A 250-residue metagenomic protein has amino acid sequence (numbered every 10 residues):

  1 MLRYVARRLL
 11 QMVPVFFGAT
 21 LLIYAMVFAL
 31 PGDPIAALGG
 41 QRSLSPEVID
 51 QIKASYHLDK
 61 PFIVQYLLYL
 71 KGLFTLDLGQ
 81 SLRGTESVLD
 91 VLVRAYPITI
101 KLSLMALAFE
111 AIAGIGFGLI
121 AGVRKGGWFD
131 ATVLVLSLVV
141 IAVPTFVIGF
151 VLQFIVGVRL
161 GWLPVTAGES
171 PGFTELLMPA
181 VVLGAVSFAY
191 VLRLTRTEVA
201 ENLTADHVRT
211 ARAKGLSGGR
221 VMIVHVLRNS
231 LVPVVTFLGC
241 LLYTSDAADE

Functional and structural regions predicted by a protein language model:
L2-Y4, D90-F129, T145, E169-S245: Alpha-helical transmembrane segments of integral membrane proteins, especially multi-pass inner/plasma-membrane
L9, V48, I52, F62-L78 (+5 more regions): Hydrophobic alpha-helical segments of integral membrane proteins, encompassing both true transmembrane helices
V15-L67, L160-M178: Hydrophobic alpha-helical transmembrane segments of membrane transport/permease proteins and related membrane-embedded
G18, L22, P31, A113-F117 (+3 more regions): Hydrophobic/aromatic residues in alpha-helical transmembrane segments
L22-A29, H57, K71-G72, V135-P164 (+1 more regions): Membrane-water interface segments at the C-terminal ends of transmembrane alpha-helices in multi-pass inner-membrane
D59-I115: An internal, D/E-rich "acidic patch" concept
D246-E250: A short, hydrophobic C-terminal helix/tail in secreted or cell-surface proteins
